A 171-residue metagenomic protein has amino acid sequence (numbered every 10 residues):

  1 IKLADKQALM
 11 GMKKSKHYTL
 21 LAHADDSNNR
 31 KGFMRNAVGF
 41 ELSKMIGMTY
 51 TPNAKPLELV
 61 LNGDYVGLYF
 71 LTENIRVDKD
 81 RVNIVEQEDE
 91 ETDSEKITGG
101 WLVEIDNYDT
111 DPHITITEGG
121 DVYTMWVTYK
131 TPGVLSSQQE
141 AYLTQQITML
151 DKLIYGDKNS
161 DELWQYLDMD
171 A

Functional and structural regions predicted by a protein language model:
I1-A171: Phosphate/dinucleotide-binding and metal-coordinating scaffold of catalytic cores in nucleotide-dependent enzymes
